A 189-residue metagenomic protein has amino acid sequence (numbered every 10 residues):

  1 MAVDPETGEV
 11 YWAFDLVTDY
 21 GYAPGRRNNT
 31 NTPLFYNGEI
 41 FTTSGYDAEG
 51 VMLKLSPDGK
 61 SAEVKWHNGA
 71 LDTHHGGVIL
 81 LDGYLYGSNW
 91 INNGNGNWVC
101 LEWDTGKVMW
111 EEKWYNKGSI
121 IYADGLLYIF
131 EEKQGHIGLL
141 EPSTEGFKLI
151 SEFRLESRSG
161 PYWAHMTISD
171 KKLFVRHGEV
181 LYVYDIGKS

Functional and structural regions predicted by a protein language model:
M1-S189: Noncatalytic, solvent-exposed loop/strand surfaces of beta-propeller-type extracellular/periplasmic domains
